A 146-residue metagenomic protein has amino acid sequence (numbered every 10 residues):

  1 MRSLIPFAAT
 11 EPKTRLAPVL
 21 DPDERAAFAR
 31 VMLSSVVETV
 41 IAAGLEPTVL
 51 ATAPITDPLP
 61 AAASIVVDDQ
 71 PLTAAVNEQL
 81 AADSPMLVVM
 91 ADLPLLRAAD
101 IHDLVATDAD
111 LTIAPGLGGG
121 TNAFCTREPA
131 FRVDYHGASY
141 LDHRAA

Functional and structural regions predicted by a protein language model:
M1-L16: N-terminal nucleotide-binding beta1-loop-alpha1 segment
R2-P6, L33, P47-T48: Hydrophobic targeting segments
A29-E46: A short, N-terminal amphipathic alpha-helix
L45-S64: Acidic donor-binding segment of Leloir-type glycosyltransferases
P60-L87: Short phosphate-binding loop-to-helix
V89-A91: Active-site acidic Asp-centered loop
P94-G120: Conserved donor-nucleotide/metal-binding helix-loop-beta segment in metal-dependent transferases, i.e., the alpha-helix
F124-A146: Short, glycine-/small-residue-rich phosphate/pyrophosphate-handling segment
